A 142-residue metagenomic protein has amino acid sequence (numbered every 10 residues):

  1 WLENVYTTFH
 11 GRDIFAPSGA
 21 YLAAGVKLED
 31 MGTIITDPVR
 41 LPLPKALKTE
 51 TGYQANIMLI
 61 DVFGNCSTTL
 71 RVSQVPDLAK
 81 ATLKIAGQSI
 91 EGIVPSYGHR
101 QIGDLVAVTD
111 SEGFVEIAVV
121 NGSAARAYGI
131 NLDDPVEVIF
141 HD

Functional and structural regions predicted by a protein language model:
W1-T69, Q74-D77: Anionic-ligand-binding alpha/beta catalytic cores of soluble enzymes and soluble regulatory domains that recognize
E29-D30, I35, D110-V115, E137: Flexible, D/E/H-enriched segments
G52-Q54, L105, P135: A residue-level signal for beta-strand positions that form part of recognition/binding surfaces within mature
S67-G129: A conserved acidic, glycine/proline-rich C-terminal tail/linker
D134-F140: Surface-exposed interaction regions enriched in Ser/Thr/Asp/Glu that occur as long low-complexity tracts or repetitive
